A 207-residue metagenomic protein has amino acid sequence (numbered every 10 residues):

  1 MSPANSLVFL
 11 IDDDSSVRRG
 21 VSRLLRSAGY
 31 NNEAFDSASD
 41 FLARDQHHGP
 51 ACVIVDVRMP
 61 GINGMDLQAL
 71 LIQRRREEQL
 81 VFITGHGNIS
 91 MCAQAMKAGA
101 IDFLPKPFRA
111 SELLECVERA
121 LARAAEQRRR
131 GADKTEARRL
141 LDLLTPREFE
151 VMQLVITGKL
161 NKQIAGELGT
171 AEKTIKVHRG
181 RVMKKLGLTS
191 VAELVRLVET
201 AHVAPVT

Functional and structural regions predicted by a protein language model:
S2-V17, V21-L25, A38, V53-D56 (+1 more regions): Conserved acidic segment of CheY-like receiver
R18, P60, T84: The feature encodes the CheY-like receiver
A34-C52: Acidic, metal-coordinating helix/loop segments flanking the phosphotransfer/catalytic sites of two-component signaling
D36-S37, P60-L67: Acidic catalytic/metal-coordinating carboxylates
A43, M65-E77, Q94: Short amphipathic alpha-helix used as the core "switch/output" element in two-component signaling
N88-S90, L104, F108-V117, E167: C-terminal output helix
M183-T207: Basic, Lys/Arg-enriched C-terminal extension of HTH/homeodomain DNA-binding domains
